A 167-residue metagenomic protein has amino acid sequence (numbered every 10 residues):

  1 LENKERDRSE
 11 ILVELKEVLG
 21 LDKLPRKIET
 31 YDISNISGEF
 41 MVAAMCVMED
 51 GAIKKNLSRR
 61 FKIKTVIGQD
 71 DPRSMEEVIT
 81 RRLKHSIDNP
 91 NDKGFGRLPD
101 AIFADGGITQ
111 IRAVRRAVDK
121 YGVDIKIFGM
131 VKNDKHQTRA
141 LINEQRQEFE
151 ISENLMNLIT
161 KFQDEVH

Functional and structural regions predicted by a protein language model:
L1-H167: Acidic, glycine-enriched active-site microenvironments
